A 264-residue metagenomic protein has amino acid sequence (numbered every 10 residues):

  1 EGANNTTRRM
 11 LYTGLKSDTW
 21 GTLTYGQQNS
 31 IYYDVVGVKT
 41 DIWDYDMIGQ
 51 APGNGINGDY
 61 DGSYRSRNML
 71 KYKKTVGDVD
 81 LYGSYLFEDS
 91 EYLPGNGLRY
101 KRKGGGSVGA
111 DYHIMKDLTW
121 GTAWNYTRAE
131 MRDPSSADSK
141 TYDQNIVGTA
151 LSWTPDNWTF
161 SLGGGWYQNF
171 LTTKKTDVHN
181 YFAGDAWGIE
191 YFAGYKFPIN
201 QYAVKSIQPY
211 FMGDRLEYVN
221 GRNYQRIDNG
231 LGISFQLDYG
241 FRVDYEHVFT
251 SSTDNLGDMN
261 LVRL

Functional and structural regions predicted by a protein language model:
E1, G26-Q28, Y82-L86, G121-N125 (+3 more regions): Transmembrane beta-strands of outer-membrane beta-barrel proteins
E1, S30-D34, E88-S90, T127-M131 (+3 more regions): Structural signature of outer-membrane beta-barrel domains
E1-E88, R102, D111-I114: Outer membrane beta-barrel
G2-A3, I56-S63, L93-R99, M131-K140 (+3 more regions): Outer-membrane beta-barrel domain signature
N5, T40-D46, D138, D177-A183 (+2 more regions): Flexible, surface-exposed loop regions and adjacent strand-edge segments of Gram-negative outer-membrane beta-barrel
N5-R9, Y64-N68, T75-G77, R102-G106 (+4 more regions): Residues that define the transmembrane beta-barrel architecture of outer-membrane proteins
V76-G77, K101-K103, S107-N220: Detector for outer-membrane/organellar transmembrane beta-barrel domains, recognizing the amphipathic beta-strand
F235, F241, G257-L264: Outer-membrane beta-barrel "beta-signal"
